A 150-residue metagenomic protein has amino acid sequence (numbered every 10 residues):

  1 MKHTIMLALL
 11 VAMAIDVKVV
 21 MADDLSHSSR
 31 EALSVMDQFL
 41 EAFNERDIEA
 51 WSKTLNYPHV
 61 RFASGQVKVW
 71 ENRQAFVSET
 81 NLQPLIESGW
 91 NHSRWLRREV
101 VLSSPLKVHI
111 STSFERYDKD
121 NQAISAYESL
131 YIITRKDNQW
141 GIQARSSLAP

Functional and structural regions predicted by a protein language model:
M1-T4: Positively charged n-region of N-terminal signal peptides that target proteins for export
L7-D16: Bacterial N-terminal signal peptides
D16-K53, Y57: Short, low-complexity N-terminal intrinsically disordered segments enriched in polar/charged residues
I48-E99: A solvent-exposed, acidic/Ser-Thr-rich amphipathic alpha-helical stretch
S88, R116-I124: Short, cysteine-centered beta-strand-loop-beta hairpins and adjacent loop/turn segments enriched in charged/polar
H92, L106-F114: A short hydrophobic beta-strand element
W95-V101, F114-R116, E128-T134: Hydrophobic/aromatic beta-strand elements that line small-molecule binding cavities or substrate pockets in beta-rich
A126-P150: Short beta-strand edge/turn micro-motifs at domain boundaries
